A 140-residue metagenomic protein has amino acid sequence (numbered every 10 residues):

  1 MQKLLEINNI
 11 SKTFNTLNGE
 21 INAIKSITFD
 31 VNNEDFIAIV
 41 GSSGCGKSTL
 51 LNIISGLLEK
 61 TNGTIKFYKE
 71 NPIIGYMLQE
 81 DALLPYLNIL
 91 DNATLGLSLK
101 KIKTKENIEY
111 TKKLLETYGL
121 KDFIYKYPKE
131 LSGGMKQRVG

Functional and structural regions predicted by a protein language model:
L5-I7, I24: Conserved structural motif at the start of ABC-family nucleotide-binding domains
A38, V139-G140: ABC ATPase nucleotide-binding domain "signature" region
V40-S42: The feature captures the beta-strand-to-loop junction immediately N-terminal to the Walker
S55: Helix-to-loop junction immediately C-terminal to a conserved catalytic motif
G63-I73: Conserved ABC transporter NBD signature motif
I73, T94, K105-F123: Conserved ABC ATPase "signature" region
L87-T94: Short coil-to-helix segment of the ABC ATPase nucleotide-binding domain corresponding to the Q-loop/switch region
Y127-L131, M135: Conserved ABC ATPase signature
